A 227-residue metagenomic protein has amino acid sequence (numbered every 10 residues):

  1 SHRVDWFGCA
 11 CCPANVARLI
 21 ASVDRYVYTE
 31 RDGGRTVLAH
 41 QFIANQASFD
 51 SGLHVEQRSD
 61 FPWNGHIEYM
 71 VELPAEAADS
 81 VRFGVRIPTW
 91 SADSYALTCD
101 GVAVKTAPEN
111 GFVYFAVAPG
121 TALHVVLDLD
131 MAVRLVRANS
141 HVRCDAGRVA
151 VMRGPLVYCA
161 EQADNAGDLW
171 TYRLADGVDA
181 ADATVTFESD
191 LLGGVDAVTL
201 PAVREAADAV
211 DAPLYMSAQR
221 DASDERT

Functional and structural regions predicted by a protein language model:
S1-N64, M70-L73, P108, D128-T227: C-terminal beta-rich recognition modules with glycine/proline-rich loops and embedded aromatic residues
I67-Y69, D79-V85, A118-L129: Short, well-structured beta-strand segments within conserved domains
P74-S80, G101-K105, T121: Short, glycine- and charge-enriched coil/turn segments that flank and shape catalytic ligand pockets
A78-C99: Beta-strand-rich binding/interaction modules
A92-A116, L135-H141: Solvent-exposed beta-strand/loop surfaces of large extracellular or lumenal domains
